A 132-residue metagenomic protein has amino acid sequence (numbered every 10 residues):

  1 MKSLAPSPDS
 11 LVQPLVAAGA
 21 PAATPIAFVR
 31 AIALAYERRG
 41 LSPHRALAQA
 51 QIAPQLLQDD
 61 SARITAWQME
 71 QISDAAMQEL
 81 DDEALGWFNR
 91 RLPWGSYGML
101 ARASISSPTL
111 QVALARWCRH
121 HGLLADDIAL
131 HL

Functional and structural regions predicted by a protein language model:
M1-L132: N-terminal low-complexity or simple alpha-helical regulatory segments that function as activation/interaction modules
